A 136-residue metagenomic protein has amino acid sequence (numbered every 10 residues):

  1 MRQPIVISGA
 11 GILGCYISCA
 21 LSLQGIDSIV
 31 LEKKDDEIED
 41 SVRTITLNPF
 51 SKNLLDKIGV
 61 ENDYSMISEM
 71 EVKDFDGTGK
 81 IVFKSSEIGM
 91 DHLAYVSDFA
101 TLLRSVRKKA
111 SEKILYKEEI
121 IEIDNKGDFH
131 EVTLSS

Functional and structural regions predicted by a protein language model:
M1-L13: Beta1/beta-strand and adjacent pyrophosphate-binding region of the FAD-binding site in flavoprotein oxidoreductases
Q3-I5, E37-E39, G89, L93: Short, contiguous strand/loop micro-motifs
S8, A20-R43: Glycine-rich FAD pyrophosphate-binding loop
S41-F75: N-terminal FAD cofactor-binding segment of flavoenzymes
S65-S136: Conserved N-terminal helical subregion
